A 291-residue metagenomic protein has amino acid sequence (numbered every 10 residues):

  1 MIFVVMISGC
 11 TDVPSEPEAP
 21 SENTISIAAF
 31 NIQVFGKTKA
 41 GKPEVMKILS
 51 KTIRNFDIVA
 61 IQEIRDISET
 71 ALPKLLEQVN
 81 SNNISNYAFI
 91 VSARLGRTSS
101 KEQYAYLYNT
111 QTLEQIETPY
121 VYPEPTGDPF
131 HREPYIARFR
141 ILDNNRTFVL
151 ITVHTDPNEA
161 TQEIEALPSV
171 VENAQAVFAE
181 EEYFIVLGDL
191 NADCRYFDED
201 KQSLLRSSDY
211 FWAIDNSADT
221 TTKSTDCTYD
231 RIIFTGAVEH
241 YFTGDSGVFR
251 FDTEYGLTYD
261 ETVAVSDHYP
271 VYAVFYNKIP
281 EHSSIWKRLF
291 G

Functional and structural regions predicted by a protein language model:
M1-T11: Sec-dependent N-terminal signal peptides of Gram-positive bacterial secreted proteins and lipoproteins
C10-G291: Divalent cation-coordinating acidic motifs and surrounding scaffolds that mediate Ca2+/Mg2+/Mn2+/Zn2+-dependent binding
